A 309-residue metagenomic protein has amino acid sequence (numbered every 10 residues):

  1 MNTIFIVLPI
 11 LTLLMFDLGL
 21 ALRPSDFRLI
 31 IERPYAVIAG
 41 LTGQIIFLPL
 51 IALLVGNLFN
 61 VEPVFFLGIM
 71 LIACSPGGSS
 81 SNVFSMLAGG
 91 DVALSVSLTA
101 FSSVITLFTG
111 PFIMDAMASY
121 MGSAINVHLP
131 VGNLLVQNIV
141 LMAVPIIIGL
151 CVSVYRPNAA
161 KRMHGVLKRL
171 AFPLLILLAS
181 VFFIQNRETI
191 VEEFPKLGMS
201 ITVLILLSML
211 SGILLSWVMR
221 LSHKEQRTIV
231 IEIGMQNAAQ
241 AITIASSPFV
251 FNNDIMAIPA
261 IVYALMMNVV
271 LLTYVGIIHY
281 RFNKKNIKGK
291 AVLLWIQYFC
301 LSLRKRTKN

Functional and structural regions predicted by a protein language model:
M1-L303: Alpha-helical transmembrane segments of multi-pass small-molecule/ion transporters
